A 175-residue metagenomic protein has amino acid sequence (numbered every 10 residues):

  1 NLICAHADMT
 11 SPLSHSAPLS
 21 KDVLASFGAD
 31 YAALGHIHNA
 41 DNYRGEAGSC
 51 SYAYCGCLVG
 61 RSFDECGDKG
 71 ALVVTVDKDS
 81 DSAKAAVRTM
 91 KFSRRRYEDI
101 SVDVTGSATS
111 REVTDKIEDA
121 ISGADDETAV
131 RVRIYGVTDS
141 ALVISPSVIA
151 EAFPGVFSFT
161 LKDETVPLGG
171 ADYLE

Functional and structural regions predicted by a protein language model:
N1-A25, I100-E112: Binuclear metal-dependent hydrolase catalytic cores centered on His/Asp/Glu-rich metal-binding motifs
L2-C4, A33, R131-R133: Structural motif
L2-C4, A71-V73, T89, D99: Conserved hydrophobic/aromatic beta-strand scaffold that supports enzyme active sites
H6, C55, M90-F92: Generic beta-structure capping elements
A7, G35-I37, C57-L58, G136-V137 (+1 more regions): Active-site metal-binding loops of divalent metal-dependent hydrolases
T10, A40-D41, T138-L142: Short, active-site-adjacent cap segments at secondary-structure transitions
L13-S80: Conserved beta-sheet core of the metallophosphoesterase superfamily
K78-E175: Accessory, non-catalytic peripheral segments of nucleic-acid enzymes
